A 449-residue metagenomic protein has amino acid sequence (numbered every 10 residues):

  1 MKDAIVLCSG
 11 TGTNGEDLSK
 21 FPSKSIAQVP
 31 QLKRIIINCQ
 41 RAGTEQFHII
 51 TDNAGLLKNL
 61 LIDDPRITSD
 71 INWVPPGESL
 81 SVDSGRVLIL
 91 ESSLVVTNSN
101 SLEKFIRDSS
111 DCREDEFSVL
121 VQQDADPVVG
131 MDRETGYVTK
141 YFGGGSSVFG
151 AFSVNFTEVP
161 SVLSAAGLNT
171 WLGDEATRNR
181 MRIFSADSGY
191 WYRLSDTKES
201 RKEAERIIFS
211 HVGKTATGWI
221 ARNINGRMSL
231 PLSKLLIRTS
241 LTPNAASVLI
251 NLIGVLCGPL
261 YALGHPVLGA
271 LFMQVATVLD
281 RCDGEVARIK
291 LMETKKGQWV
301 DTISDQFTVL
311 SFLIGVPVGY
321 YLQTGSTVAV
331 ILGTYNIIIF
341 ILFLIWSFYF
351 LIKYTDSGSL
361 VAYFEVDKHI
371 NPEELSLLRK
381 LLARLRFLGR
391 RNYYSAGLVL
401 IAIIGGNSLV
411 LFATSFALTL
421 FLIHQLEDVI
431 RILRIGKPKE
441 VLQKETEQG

Functional and structural regions predicted by a protein language model:
K2-L56: N-terminal glycine-rich phosphate-binding loop and ensuing alpha1 helix
L56-I67: Short, aromatic/basic amphipathic alpha-helical patches
V82-V95: Short beta-strand-to-loop acidic/aromatic patch adjacent to the donor-nucleotide binding site
V96-R178, Y335: Conserved core of the sugar-phosphate nucleotidyltransferase
N169-P231, L241, S347-G449: C-terminal membrane-associated helical module and adjoining short loops/tails
R238, P243-L256, I289-S347: Multi-pass membrane catalytic core of lipid/isoprenoid biosynthesis enzymes
P243-K296, V410: Membrane-embedded alpha-helical segments that form the functional core of polytopic membrane enzymes, especially those
G258-L271, V316-Y335, I403-L411: Helix-coil boundary and interhelical linker segments in multi-pass alpha-helical membrane proteins
